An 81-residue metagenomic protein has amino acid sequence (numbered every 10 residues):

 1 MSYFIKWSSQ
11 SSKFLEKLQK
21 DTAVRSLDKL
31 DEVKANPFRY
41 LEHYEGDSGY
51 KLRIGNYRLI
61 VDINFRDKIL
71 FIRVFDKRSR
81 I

Functional and structural regions predicted by a protein language model:
M1-K6, K13-K17, V24, I54-R58 (+1 more regions): Enriched for short, Lys/Arg-rich terminal
Q10, R25, Y44: Short, conserved clusters of charged catalytic residues that mark active-site and nucleotide-handling motifs
Q10-S12, F38: A broad detector of the eukaryotic-type serine/threonine protein kinase catalytic domain
L18-D21, V33: Low-complexity, intrinsically disordered/propeptide-like segments
K20-A23, F38: Alpha-helix boundary/capping and short turn/kink residues
D28-R53: A short, surface-exposed loop/turn module that caps and links secondary-structure elements
